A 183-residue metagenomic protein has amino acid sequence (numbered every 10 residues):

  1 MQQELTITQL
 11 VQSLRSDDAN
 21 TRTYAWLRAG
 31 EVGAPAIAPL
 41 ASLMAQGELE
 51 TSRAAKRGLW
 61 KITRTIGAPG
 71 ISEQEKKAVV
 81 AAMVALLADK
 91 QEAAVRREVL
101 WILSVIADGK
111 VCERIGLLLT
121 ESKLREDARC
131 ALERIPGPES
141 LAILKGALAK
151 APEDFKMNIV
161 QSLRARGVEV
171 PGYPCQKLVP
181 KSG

Functional and structural regions predicted by a protein language model:
M1, N20-A34, S42, R53-E73 (+6 more regions): Structural detector for internal amphipathic alpha-helices that build alpha-solenoid repeat scaffolds
M1-L10: N-terminal intrinsically disordered, low-complexity tails enriched in polar/charged
T6-I7, A36-I37, E75-V80, C112 (+1 more regions): Core helices of alpha-solenoid repeat scaffolds
Q9-S13, D17, P39-G47, A82-K90 (+3 more regions): Alpha-solenoid HEAT/Armadillo-like helical repeat scaffolds in large eukaryotic proteins
E48-S52: Short active-site-adjacent helix-start/loop capping segments
V160, E169-G183: Terminal, low-structured helical/coil segments at or just beyond the last alpha-helical repeat
